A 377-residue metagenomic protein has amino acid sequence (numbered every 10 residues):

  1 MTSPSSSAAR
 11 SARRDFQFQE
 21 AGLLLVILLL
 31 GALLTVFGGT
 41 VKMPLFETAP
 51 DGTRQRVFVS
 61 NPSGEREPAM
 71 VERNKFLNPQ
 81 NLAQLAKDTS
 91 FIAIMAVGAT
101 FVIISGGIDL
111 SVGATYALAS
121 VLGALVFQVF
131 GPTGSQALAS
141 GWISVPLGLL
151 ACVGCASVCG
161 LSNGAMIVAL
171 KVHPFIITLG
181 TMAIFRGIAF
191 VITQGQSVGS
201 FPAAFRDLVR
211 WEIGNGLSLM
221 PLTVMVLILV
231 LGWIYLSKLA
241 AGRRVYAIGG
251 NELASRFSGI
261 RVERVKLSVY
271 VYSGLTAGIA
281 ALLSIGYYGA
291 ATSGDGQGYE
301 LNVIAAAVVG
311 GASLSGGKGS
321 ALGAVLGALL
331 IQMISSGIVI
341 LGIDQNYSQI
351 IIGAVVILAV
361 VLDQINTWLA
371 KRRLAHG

Functional and structural regions predicted by a protein language model:
M1-N61, F257, R261-R264, I338-G377: Cytosolic-side transmembrane-helix boundaries in multi-pass membrane proteins
S11-Q17, I103-I108, S140, C155-S200 (+3 more regions): Short loop segments and helix-boundary regions at transmembrane helix junctions of multi-pass inner-membrane proteins
L23-F37, A99, C152-A156, F185-G187 (+5 more regions): Hydrophobic core segments of alpha-helical transmembrane domains in multi-pass membrane transport and ion-translocation
N78-F130, A165-V172, G311-K318, A354: Single transmembrane alpha-helix segments in multi-pass membrane proteins
I104-G107, S111-L161, N215: Membrane-embedded helix boundary and interhelical linker motif in transport proteins
V145-C152, A156-N163, G216-T292: Helix-loop-helix "hairpin" substructures at the membrane interface of multi-pass membrane proteins
P146, F175-K238, V265-S268, Y287-G296 (+1 more regions): Transmembrane helix-bundle core of multi-pass membrane transporters and related energy-transducing complexes
A277, Y287-G353: Transmembrane alpha-helical segments in multi-pass inner-membrane proteins
